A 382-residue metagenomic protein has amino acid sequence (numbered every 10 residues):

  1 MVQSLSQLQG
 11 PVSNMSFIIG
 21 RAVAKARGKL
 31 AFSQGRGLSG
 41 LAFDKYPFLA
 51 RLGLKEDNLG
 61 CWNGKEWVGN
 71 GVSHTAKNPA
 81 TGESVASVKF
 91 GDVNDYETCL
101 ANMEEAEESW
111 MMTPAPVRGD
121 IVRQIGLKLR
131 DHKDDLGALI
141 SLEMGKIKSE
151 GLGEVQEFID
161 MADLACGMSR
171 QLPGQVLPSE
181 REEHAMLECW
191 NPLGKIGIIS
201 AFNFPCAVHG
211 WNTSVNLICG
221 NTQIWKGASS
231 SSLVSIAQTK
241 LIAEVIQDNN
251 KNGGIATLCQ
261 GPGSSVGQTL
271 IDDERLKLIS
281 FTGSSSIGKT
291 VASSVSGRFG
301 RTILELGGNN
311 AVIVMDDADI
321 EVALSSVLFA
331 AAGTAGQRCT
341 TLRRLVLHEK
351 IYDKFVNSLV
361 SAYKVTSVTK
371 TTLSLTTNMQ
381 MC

Functional and structural regions predicted by a protein language model:
V2-S87, D120, Q124, L172-S200 (+1 more regions): Terminal low-complexity tails and localization/encapsulation signals of metabolic enzymes
G82, R118, I140, A162 (+6 more regions): Residue-level signal for inorganic ion chemistry
E83-L172, E183, A362: Glycine-rich loop-to-alpha-helix module at the N-terminal edge of alpha/beta enzyme cores
S84-G91, A106-M112, I198, V312-M315 (+2 more regions): Short, well-ordered beta-strand elements within core beta-sheets of diverse protein domains
L139-I147, L177-E182, L373-Q380: Short linear capping/connector segments at secondary-structure termini
D163-P178, Q247, V365-T371: Proline-centered turn/helix-capping motifs that create local helix->coil transitions or kinks
G174-V322: Rossmann-like NAD(P) dinucleotide-binding subdomain of oxidoreductase/dehydrogenase enzymes
L241-E244, S286-C382: ALDH superfamily catalytic-core signature
